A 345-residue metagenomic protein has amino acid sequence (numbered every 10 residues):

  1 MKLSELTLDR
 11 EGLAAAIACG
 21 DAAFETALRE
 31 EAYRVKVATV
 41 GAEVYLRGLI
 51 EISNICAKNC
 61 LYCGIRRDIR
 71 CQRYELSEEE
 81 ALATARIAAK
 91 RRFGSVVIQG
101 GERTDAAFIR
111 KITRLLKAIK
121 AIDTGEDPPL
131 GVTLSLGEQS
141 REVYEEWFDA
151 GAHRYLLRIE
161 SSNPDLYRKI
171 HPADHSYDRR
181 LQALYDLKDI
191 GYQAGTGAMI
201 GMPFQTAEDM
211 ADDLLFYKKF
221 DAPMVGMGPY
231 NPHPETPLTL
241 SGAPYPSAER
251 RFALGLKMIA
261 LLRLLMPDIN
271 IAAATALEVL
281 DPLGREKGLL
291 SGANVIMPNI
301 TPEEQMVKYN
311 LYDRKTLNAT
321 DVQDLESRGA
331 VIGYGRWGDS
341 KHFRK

Functional and structural regions predicted by a protein language model:
M1-D21, A89, K218, M224-K345: Auxiliary Fe-S-binding modules of radical SAM enzymes
T7-V44: An N-cap/entry alpha-helix motif that binds or orients negatively charged groups
A32, C60, I98, L157 (+4 more regions): Conserved, mostly hydrophobic/aromatic
V40-E80: Canonical Radical SAM [4Fe-4S] cluster-binding loop centered on the CxxxCxxC motif and its immediate flanking residues
R47-I50, V96-I109, D165-Y167, N231-G242 (+1 more regions): Glycine-rich, proline-tolerant flexible connector loops at the mouths of alpha/beta enzymes
R67-L82, A88-R110, L115-L184, Q193-I200 (+1 more regions): Core AdoMet radical
R103-A106, L130-S135, A183-D209, M227-E235 (+2 more regions): Conserved strand-turn element in the central/C-terminal portion of the radical SAM core barrel that lines
S140-W147, P203-Y217, V279-L290: Catalytic cores of alpha/beta
